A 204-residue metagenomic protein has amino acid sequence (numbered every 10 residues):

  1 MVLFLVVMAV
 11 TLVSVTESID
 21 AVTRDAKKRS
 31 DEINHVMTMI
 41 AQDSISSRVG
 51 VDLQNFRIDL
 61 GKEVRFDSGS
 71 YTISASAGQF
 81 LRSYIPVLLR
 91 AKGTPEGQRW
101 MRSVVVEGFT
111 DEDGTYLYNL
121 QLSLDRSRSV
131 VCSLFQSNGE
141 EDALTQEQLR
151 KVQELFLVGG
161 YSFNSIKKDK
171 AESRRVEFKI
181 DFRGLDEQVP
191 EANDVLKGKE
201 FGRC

Functional and structural regions predicted by a protein language model:
M1-N34, T38: Short terminal targeting/anchoring segments
I19, T23, R29, G50-S83 (+1 more regions): Short, solvent-exposed beta-strand/turn patches at coil↔beta or beta↔helix junctions that act as interaction loops
S30, N34-M37, G78, R82-I85 (+2 more regions): Extracytoplasmic/secreted envelope proteins and their assembly/folding machinery, especially bacterial periplasmic
V36-S46: Functionally critical alpha/beta secondary-structure elements and their flanking flexible loops that scaffold catalytic
S46, L53-N55, D59-G61, R99-M101 (+2 more regions): Extracytoplasmic
V49, G93-Q98, K168-D169: Surface-exposed acidic, glycine-flexible loop patches that form ligand/cofactor-binding and adhesion interfaces
F66, S70-V105, F135, G139 (+1 more regions): Periplasmic peptidoglycan-binding/anchoring modules of Gram-negative envelope and division proteins
V105-P190, D194: Periplasmic OmpA-like peptidoglycan-binding domain that tethers envelope proteins to the cell wall
